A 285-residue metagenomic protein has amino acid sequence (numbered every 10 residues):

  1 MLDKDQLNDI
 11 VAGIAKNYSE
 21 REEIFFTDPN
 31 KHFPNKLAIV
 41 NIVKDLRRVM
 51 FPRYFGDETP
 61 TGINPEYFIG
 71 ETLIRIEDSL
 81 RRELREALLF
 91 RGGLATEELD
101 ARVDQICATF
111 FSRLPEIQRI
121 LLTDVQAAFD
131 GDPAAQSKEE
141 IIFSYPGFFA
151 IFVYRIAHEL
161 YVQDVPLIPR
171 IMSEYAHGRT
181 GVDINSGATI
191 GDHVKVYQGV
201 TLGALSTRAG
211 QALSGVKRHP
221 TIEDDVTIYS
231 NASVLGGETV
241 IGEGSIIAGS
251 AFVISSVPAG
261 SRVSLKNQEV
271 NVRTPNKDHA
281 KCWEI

Functional and structural regions predicted by a protein language model:
M1-I171, P275-I285: Terminal amphipathic alpha-helical/low-complexity segments used for targeting or macromolecular assembly
R155-I241, G249, S255-S261, K266-K281 (+1 more regions): Flexible, glycine/small-residue-enriched loop-and-beta-strand segment within the central core of proteins
